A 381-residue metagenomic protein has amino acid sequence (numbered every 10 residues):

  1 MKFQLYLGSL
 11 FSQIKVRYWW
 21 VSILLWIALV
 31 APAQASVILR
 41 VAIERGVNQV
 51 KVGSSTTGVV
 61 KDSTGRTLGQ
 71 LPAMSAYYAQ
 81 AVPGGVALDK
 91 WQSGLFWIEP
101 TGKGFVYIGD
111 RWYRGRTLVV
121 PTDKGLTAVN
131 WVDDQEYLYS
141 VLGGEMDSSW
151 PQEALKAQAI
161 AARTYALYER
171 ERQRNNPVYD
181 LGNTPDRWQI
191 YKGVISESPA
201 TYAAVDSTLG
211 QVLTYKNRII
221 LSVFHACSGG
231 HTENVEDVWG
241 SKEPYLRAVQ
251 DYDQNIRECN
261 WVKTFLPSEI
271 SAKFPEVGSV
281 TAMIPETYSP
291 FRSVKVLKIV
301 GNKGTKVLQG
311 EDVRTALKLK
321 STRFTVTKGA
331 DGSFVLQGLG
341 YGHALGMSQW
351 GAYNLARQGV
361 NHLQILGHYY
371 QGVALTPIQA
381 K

Functional and structural regions predicted by a protein language model:
K2-K381: Conserved, single-site charged/polar hotspot
